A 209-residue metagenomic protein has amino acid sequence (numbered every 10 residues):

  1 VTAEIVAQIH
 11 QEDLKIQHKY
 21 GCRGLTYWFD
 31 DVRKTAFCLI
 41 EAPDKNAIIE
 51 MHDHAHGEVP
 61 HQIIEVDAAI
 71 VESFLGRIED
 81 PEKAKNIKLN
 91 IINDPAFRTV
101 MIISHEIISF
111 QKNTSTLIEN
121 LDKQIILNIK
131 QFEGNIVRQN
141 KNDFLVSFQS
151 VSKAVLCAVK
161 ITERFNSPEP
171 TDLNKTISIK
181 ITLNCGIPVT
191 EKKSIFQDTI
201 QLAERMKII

Functional and structural regions predicted by a protein language model:
V1, L39-P43, A68, I107 (+1 more regions): Short beta-strand-to-loop capping motifs
V1-H18, L25, A68-M101: Short S/T/G/P-rich N-terminal loop/turn motif that feeds into the first structured element of a domain
A3-Y20, K112, T116-N128: Short amphipathic alpha-helix segments
L14-A36, Q131-V137: Short, glycine- and small/hydrophobic-rich beta-strand elements in well-ordered beta-sheets
E41-E72, R164-S167: An amphipathic, aromatic/His-enriched active-site/gating alpha helix that lines ligand/cofactor pockets
F74-N135: Juxtacatalytic helix/coil linker segments that couple regulatory or sensory modules to the catalytic cores
T116-E133, V146-I187, D198-K207: Alpha-helical scaffold within the catalytic cores of cyclic-nucleotide enzymes
E191-S194: Catalytic cores and conserved motifs of cyclic dinucleotide signaling enzymes
